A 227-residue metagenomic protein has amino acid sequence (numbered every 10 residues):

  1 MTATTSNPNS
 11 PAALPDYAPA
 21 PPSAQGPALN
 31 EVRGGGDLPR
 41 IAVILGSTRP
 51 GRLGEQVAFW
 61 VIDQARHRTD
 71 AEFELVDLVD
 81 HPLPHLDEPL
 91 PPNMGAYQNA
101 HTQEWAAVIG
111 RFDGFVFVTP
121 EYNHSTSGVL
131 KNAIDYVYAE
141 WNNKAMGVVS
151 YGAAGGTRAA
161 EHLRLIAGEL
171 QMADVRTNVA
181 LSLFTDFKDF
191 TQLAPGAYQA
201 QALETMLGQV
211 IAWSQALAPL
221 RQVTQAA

Functional and structural regions predicted by a protein language model:
T2-T119, H124-K131, A194-E204, G208-A212 (+1 more regions): N-terminal beta1-alpha1-beta2 submodule of the flavodoxin-like/Rossmannoid cofactor-binding fold
W60-V61, N132-Y136, L165-I166: Glycine-rich, phosphate-binding/catalytic loops in enzymes
A65-A71, A139-E140, Q171-M172: Short helix-capping segments at alpha-helix termini
L83-L86, L181, F187: Short clusters of hydrophobic/aromatic residues that line enzyme substrate/ligand-binding pockets
S125-N143: Rossmann-fold NAD(P) dinucleotide-binding segment
V137, W141, A167-Q171, I211-S214 (+1 more regions): Short, well-ordered alpha-helical segments in soluble proteins
N142-F184, A197-E204: Short, glycine-/small-residue-rich phosphate/pyrophosphate-handling segment
